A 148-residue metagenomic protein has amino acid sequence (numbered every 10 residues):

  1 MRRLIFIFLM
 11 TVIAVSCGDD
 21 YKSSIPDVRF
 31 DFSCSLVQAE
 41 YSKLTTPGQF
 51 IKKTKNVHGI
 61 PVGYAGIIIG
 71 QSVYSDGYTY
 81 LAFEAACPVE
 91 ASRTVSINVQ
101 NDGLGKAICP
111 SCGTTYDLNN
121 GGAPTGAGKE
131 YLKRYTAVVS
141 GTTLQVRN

Functional and structural regions predicted by a protein language model:
R2-I7: Sec-dependent signal peptide recognition, specifically the positively charged N-region followed immediately by
I13-S16: C-terminal motif of bacterial Sec signal peptides marking the signal peptidase cleavage site
D19-D102, D117, K133-N148: N-terminal pre-ligand scaffold of iron-sulfur
E90, S111-C112: Short Cys/His-rich metal-coordination motifs, predominantly Zn2+-binding knuckles/fingers
G103-L104, P110: Hydrophobic transmembrane alpha-helices and their immediate loop junctions in multi-pass integral membrane proteins
T115-A127: Short metal-binding segments enriched for Cys and/or His
